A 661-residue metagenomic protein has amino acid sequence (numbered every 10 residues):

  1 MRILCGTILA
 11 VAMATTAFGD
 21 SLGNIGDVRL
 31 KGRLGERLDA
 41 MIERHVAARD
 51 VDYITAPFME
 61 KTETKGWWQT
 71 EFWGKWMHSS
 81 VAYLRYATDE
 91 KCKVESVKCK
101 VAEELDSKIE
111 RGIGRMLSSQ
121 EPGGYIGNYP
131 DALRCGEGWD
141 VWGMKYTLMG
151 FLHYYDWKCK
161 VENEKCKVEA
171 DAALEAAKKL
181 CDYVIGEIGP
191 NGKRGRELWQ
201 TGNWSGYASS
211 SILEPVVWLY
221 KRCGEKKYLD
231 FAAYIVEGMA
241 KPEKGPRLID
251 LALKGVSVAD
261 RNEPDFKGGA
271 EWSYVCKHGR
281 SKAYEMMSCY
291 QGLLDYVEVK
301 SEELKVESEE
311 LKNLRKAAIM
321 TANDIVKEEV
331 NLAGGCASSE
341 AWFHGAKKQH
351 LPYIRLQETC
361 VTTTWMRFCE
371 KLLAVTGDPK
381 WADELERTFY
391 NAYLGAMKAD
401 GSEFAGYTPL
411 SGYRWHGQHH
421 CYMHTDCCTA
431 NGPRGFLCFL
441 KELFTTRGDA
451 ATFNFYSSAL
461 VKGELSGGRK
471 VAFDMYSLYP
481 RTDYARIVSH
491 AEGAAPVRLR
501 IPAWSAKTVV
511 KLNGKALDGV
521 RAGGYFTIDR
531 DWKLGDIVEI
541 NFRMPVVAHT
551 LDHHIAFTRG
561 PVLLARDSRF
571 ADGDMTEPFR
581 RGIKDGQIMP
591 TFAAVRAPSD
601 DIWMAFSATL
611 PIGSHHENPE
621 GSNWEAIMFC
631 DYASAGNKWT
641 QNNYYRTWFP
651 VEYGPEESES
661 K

Functional and structural regions predicted by a protein language model:
F18-F72, E103-G127: Low-complexity, Ser/Thr/Pro/Gly-enriched N-terminal "stalk/linker" regions
V28, L34-E36, K75-E90, Y146-K160 (+6 more regions): Well-ordered alpha-helical scaffold segments within catalytic/enzyme domains
F58-W73, Y129-T147, G189-S209, G245-Q291 (+3 more regions): Solvent-exposed loop and edge beta-strand segments that line ligand/cofactor-binding and catalytic clefts
T62, Y83-T88, V101-C159, E169-K254 (+1 more regions): Extended ligand-binding groove/face enriched in aromatic
D89-S107, C159-D171, V299-N313: Short, basic, low-complexity termini and linkers enriched in Ser/Thr/Gly/Pro that act as targeting/leader peptides
A232, A318, A382-N391, A396-H490 (+2 more regions): C-terminal beta-rich recognition modules with glycine/proline-rich loops and embedded aromatic residues
E298, K312-E328, L351-G401: Catalytic-core region of carbohydrate-active enzymes that cleave or remodel glycosidic bonds
S505-R530, A548-D552: Solvent-exposed beta-strand/loop surfaces of large extracellular or lumenal domains
